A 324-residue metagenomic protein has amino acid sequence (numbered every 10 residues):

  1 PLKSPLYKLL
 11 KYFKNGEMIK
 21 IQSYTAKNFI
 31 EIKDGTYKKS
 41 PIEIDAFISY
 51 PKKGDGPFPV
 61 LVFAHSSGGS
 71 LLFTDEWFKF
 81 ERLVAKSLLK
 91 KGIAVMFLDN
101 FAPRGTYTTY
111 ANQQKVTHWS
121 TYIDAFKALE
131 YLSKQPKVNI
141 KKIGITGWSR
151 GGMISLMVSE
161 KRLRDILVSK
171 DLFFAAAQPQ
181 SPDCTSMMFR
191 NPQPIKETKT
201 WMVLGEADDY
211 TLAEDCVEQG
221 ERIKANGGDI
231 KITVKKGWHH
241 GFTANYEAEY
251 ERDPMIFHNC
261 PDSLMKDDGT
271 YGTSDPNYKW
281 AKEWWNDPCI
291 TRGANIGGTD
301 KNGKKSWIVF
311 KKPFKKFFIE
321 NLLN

Functional and structural regions predicted by a protein language model:
L2-G56: N-terminal cap/lid segment of alpha/beta-hydrolase-fold proteins
G56-S67: Short beta-strand element of the alpha/beta-hydrolase
S67-S120, E160-L163, W285-R292: Cap/lid segment of the alpha/beta-hydrolase catalytic domain
V116-K196, D209: Primarily recognizes the serine-hydrolase "nucleophile elbow" in alpha/beta-hydrolase and SGNH/GDSL folds
R150, E206-D209, K236-H239: Acidic beta-to-alpha connecting loop that harbors the catalytic carboxylate
E197-D208, Q219-G220, K231-T233: Catalytic His-Asp charge-relay segment
L212-R222, E247: Short alpha-helix in the alpha/beta-hydrolase fold that links the catalytic acid
D229-N324: C-terminal catalytic histidine-bearing segment of alpha/beta-hydrolase fold enzymes
